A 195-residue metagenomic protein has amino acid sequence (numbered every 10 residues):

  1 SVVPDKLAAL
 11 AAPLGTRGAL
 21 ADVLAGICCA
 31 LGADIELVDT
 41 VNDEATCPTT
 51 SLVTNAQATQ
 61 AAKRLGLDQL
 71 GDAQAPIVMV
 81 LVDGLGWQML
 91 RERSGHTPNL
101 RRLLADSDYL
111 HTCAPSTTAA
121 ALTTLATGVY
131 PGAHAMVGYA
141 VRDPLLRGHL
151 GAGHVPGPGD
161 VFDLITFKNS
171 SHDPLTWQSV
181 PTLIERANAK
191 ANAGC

Functional and structural regions predicted by a protein language model:
S1-I77, G84-I184: Active-site nucleophile/metal-coordination loop of metallo-enzymes that catalyze phosphate/sulfate and related
E185-N192: Extended, H/D-rich, highly charged conserved domains that either
C195: Nucleic-acid-contacting surfaces of polymerase cores and analogous helical-repeat interfaces
